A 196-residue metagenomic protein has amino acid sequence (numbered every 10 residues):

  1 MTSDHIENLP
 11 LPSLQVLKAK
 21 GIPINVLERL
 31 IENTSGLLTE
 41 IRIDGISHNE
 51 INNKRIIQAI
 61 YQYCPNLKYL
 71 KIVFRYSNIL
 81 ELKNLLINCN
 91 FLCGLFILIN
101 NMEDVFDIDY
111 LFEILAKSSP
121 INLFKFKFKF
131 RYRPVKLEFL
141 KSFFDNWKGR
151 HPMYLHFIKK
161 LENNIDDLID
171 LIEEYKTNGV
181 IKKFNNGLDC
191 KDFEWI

Functional and structural regions predicted by a protein language model:
M1-I196: The conserved beta-strand core of Leucine-Rich Repeat
